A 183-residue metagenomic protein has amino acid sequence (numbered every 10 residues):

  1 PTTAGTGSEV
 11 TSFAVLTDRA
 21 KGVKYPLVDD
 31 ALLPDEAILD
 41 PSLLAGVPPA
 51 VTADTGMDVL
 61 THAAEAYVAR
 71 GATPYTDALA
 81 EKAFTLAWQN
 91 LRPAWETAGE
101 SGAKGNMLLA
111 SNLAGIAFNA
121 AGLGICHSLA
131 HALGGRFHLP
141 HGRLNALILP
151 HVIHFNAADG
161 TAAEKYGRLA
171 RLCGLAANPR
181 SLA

Functional and structural regions predicted by a protein language model:
P1-T2, A31: Short, acidic/small-residue loops that bind anionic groups at enzyme active sites
T2-G5, L43, P150-I153: Acidic, glycine-rich active-site loops and adjacent beta-strand->loop/helix elements that engage anionic groups
G5, N112-N145: Glycine-rich phosphate/pyrophosphate-binding beta-alpha loops
V10-A121: Carboxylate- and glycine-rich phosphate/diphosphate-binding segment that chelates Mg2+/Mn2+
M57, F84, C126, N145-A146 (+1 more regions): A general structural signal for well-ordered alpha-helical segments in protein cores
R136-A183: Gly/Pro-rich interdomain helix-loop hinge
